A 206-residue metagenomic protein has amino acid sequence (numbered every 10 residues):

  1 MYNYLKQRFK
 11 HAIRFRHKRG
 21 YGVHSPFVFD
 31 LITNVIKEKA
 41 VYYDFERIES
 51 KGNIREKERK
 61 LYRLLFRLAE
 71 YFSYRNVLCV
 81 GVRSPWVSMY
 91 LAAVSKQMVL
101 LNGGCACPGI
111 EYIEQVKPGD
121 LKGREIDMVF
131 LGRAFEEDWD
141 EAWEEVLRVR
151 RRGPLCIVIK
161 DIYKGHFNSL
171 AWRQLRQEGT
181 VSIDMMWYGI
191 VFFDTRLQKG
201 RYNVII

Functional and structural regions predicted by a protein language model:
M1-F130, A134-R152, Y163-I206: A short alpha-helical cap/connector motif
P154-C156: Short glycine-centered segments of the SAM/dcSAM-binding site in methyltransferase folds
K160: Alpha/beta-hydrolase-fold catalytic nucleophile elbow
